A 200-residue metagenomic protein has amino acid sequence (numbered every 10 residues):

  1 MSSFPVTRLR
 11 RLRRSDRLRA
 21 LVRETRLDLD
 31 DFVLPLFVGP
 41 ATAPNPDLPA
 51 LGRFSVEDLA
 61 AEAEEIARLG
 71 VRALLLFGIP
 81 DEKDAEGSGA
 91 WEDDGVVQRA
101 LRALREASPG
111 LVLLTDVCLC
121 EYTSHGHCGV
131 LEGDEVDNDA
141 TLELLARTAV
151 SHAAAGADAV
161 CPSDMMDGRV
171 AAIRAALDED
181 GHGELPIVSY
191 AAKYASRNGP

Functional and structural regions predicted by a protein language model:
S2-F4, S15, E24-V33, G39-P200: Alpha/beta enzyme core
R10, D16-L18: Acidic, Ser/Thr/Pro-rich intrinsically disordered transcriptional activation regions
